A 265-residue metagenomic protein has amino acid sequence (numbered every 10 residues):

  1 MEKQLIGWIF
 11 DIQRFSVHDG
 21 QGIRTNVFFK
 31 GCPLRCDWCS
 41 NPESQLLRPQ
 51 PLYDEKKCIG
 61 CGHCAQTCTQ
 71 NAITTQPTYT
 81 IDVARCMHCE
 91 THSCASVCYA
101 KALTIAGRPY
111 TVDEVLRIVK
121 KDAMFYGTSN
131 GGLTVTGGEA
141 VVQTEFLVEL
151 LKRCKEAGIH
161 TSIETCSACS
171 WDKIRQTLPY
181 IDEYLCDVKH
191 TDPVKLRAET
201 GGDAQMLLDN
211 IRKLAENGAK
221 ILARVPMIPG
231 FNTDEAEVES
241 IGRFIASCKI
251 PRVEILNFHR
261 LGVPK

Functional and structural regions predicted by a protein language model:
M1-L5, C248: Iron-sulfur (Fe-S) cluster-binding modules
I9-H63, Y79-H88: N-terminal pre-triad scaffold of radical SAM enzymes
G22-R24, T78, A100, N130-G132 (+1 more regions): Short, solvent-exposed beta-strand edge segments and adjacent coil->beta transition regions
R35, T69, C94, Y99 (+3 more regions): Short loop/turn motifs at secondary-structure junctions
D37-S44, H63-I81, T91-R108: Iron-sulfur cluster-binding cysteine motifs and their immediate structural context in ferredoxin-like electron-transfer
R85, R108-E114: FAD-binding FR-type
D113-L261: Conserved AdoMet/S-adenosylmethionine-binding subsite of the radical SAM
P264-K265: Short helix/strand-capping connector loops at secondary-structure junctions
